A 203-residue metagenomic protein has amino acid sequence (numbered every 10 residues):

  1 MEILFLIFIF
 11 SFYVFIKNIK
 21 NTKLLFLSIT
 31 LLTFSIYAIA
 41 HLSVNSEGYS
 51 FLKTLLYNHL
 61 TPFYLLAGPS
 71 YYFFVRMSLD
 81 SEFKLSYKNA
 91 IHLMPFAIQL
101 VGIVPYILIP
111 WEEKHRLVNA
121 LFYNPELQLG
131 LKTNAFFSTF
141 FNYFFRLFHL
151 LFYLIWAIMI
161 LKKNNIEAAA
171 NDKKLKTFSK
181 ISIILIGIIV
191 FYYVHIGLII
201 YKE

Functional and structural regions predicted by a protein language model:
M1, P105-W156: Extracellular-loop-to-transmembrane junctions of the mid-late helices
M1-N124, I160, N165: N-terminal low-complexity or simple alpha-helical regulatory segments that function as activation/interaction modules
N18-I39, H92-M94, T133-I200: Alpha-helical transmembrane segments of multi-pass integral membrane proteins
